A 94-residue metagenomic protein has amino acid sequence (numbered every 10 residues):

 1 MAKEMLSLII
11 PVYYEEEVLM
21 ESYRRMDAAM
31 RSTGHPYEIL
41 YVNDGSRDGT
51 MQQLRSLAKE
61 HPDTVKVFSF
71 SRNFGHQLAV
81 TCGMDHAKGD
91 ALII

Functional and structural regions predicted by a protein language model:
M1-A28, G34-H35: N-proximal low-complexity "stem/linker" segments adjacent to membrane-targeting elements
M5, P36-E38, T64-K66: Residues at or immediately flanking beta-strands
S7-P11, L40-Y41, S69: Short hydrophobic beta-strand elements that form part of the catalytic alpha/beta core underpinning NDP-sugar/donor
M30-H35, K59-T64: Short helix-capping segments at alpha-helix termini
N43-Q52: A conserved acidic beta->alpha catalytic loop
Q52-Q53, F70-A87: Glycine-rich, basic loop-to-helix element that forms the pyrophosphate-binding segment of sugar-nucleotide handling
L92: Short aromatic/hydrophobic "clamp" motif used to bind/position activated sugar donors
